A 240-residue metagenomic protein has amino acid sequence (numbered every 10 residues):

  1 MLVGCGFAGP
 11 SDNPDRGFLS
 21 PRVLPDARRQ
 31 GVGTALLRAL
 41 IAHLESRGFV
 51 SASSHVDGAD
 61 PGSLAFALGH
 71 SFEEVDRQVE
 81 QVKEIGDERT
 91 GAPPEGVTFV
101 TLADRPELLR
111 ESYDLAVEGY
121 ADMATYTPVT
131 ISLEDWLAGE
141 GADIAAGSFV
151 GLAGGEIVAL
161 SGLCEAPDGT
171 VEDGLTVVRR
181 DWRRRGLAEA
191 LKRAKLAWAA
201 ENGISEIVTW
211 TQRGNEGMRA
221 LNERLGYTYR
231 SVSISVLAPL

Functional and structural regions predicted by a protein language model:
M1-A59, A153-R179: Conserved donor-binding loop and adjoining core beta-sheet/short helix segment in diverse acyl/aminoacyl transferases
M1-D12, G33, E95, A103 (+5 more regions): Actinobacteria-biased recognition of intrinsically disordered, low-complexity terminal regions
M1-G4, G62, V75, A145 (+3 more regions): Glycine-rich acetyl-CoA-binding "A-motif" of GNAT/NAT acetyltransferases
D12-P14, P25-T98, I234-A238: Acyl-donor-binding surface of acyltransferase catalytic domains
R29-A42, G69, V178, R184-A197 (+2 more regions): Conserved acetyl-CoA-binding loop-helix of GNAT-fold acetyltransferases
G31, G155, G186, G203 (+1 more regions): Conserved G/P- and acidic residue-centered "switch" motifs that form tight phosphate/ATP-binding loops in soluble
H70-R89, A197, N202-L240: Active-site/acyl-donor-binding loops of N-acyltransferases
P93-V171: Flexible, substrate/cofactor-facing loop regions flanked by secondary structure within enzyme catalytic domains
